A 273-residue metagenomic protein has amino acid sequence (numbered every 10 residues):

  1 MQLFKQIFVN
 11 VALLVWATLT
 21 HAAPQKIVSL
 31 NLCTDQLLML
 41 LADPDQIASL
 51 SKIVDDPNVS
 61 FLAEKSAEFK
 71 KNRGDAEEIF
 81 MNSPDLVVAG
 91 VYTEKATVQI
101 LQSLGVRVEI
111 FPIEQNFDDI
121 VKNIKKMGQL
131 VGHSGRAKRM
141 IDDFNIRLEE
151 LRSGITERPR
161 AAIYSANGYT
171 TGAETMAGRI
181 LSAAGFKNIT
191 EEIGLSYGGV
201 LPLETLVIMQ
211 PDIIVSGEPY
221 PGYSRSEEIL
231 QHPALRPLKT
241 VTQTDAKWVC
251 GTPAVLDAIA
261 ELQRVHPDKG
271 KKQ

Functional and structural regions predicted by a protein language model:
M1-V11: Bacterial N-terminal signal peptides that target proteins for export
A23-L40, G135-A184: Basic- and aromatic-lined ligand-binding clefts that recognize polyanionic substrates
Q25-K26, L30, D119-Q129, K138 (+2 more regions): Structured C-terminal subdomain patch of bacterial secreted/periplasmic proteins
K26-Y92, A96, F186-I189: A short, structured surface patch at a secondary-structure boundary
N31, V91, A166, I193 (+3 more regions): Short secondary-structure boundary segments
S51, M176-G198, K239-T242: His/Asp/Glu-enriched short active-site or ligand-binding loop at hydrolase and phosphoryl-transfer sites
A76-P84, L104, V200-Q210: Short helices/loops that flank or line small-molecule/ion binding pockets
